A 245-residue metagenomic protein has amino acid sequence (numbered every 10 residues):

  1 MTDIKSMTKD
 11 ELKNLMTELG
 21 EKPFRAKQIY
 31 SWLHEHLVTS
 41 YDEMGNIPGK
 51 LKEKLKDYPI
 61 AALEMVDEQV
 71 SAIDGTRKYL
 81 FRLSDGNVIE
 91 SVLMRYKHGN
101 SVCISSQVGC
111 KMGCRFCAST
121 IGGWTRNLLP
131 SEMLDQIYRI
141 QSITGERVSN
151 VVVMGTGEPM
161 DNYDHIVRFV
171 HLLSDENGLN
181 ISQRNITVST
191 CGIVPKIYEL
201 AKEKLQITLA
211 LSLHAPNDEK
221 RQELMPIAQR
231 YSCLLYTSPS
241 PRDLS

Functional and structural regions predicted by a protein language model:
M1-N100: Flexible, acidic/Gly-rich N-terminal and inter-domain linker regions that tether and position cofactor-handling modules
I4, T125, E158, M225-A228: Pocket-edge positions in alpha/beta enzyme catalytic cores
N87-I207, N217-E219: Conserved Radical SAM active-site core
H214-P216, L224-I227: Conserved P-loop NTPase catalytic core
I227-L235: Glycine-rich S-adenosyl-L-methionine
Y236-S245: Single conserved hydrophobic/aromatic residue that forms the stacking wall/gate of nucleotide- or nucleobase-binding
